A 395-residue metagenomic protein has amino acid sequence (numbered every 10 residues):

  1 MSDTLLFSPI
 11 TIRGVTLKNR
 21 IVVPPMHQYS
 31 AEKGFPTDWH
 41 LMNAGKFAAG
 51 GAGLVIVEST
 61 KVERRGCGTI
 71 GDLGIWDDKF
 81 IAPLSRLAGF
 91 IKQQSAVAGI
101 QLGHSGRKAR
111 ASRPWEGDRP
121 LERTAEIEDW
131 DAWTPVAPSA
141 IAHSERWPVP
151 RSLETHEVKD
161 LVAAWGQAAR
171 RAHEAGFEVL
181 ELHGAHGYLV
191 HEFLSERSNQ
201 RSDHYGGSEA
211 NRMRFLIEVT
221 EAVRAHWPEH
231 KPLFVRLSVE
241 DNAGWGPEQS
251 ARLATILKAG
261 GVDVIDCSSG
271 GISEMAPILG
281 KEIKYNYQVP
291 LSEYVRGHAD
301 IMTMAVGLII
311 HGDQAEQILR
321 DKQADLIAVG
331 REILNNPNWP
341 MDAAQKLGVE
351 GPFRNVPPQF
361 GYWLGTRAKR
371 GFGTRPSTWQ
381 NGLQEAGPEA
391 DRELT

Functional and structural regions predicted by a protein language model:
M1-T395: Flavin-dependent oxidoreductase catalytic cores
